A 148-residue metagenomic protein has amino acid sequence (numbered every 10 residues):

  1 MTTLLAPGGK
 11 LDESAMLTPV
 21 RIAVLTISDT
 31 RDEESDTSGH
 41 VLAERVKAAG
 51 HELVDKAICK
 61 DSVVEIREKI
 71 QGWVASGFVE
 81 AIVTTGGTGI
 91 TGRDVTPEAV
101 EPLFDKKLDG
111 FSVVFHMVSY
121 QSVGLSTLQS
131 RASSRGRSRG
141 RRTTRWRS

Functional and structural regions predicted by a protein language model:
M1-S148: Non-catalytic beta/alpha edge segments that cap or flank active sites
